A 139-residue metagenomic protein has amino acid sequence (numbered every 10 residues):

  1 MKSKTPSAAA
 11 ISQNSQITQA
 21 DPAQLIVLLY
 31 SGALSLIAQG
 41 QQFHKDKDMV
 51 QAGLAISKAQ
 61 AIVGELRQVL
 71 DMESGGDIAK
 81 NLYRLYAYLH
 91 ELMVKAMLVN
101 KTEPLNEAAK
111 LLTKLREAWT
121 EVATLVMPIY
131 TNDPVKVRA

Functional and structural regions predicted by a protein language model:
M1-Q39, H44-D46, V50-S57, G64 (+5 more regions): N-terminal intrinsically disordered, cationic/polar leader segments that include organellar targeting peptides
